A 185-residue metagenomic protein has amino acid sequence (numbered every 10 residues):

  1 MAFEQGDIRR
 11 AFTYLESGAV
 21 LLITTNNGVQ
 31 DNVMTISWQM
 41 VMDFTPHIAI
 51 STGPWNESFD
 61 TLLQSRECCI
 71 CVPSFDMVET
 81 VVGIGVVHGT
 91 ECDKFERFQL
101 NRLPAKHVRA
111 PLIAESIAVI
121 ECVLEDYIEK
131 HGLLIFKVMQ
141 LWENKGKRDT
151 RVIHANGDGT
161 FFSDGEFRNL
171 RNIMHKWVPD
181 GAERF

Functional and structural regions predicted by a protein language model:
M1-F185: Basic, polyanion-binding surface patches
